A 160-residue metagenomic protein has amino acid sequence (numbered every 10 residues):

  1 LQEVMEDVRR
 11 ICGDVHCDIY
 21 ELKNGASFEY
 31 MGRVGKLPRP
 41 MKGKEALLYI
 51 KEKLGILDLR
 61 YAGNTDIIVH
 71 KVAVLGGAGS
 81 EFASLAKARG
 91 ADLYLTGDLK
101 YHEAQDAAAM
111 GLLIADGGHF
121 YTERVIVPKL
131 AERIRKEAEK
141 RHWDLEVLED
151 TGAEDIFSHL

Functional and structural regions predicted by a protein language model:
L1-L160: Hydrophobic structural segments
